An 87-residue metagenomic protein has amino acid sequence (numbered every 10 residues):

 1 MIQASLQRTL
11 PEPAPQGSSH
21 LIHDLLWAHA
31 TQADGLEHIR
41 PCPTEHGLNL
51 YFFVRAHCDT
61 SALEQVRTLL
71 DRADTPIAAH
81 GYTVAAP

Functional and structural regions predicted by a protein language model:
M1-P87: Long, contiguous binding/interaction regions
